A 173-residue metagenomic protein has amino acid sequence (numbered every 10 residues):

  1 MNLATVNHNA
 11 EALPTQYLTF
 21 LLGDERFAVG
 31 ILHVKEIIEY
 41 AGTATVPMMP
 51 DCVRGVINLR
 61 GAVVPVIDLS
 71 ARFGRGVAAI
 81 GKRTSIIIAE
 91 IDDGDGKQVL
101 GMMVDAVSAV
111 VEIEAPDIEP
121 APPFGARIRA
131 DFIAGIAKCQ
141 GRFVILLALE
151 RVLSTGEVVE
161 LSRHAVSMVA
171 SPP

Functional and structural regions predicted by a protein language model:
M1-P173: An acidic, low-aromatic, low-complexity terminal/linker signal
